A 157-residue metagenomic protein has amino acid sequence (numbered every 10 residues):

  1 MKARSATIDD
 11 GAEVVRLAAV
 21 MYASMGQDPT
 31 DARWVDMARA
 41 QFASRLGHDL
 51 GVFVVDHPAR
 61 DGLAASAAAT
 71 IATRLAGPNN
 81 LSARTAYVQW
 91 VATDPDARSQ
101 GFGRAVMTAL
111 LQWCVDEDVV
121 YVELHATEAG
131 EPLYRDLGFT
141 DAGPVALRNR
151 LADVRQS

Functional and structural regions predicted by a protein language model:
K2-V14, Q27: A short beta-loop-alpha structural element at the N-terminal edge of CoA-dependent acyl/N-acetyltransferase catalytic
A19-F42: Conserved GNAT-fold acetyl-CoA-binding loop/helix
A43-V54, Y87: A short helix-loop-beta-strand connector motif used in the catalytic cores of GNAT acetyltransferases and, in some
V54, G62-I71, Y87, A92: Conserved beta-strand in the GNAT
A67-G77, L81: A conserved beta-strand-loop-helix scaffold within acyl/acetyltransferase catalytic domains
A97-A109: Conserved acetyl-CoA pyrophosphate-binding loop and the N-cap/start of the following alpha-helix in GNAT-like
M107, C114-A126: Conserved GNAT acetyl-CoA-binding A-motif
V122-P132, R148-A152: Conserved beta-strand-loop-alpha-helix junction that forms the acyl-donor binding cleft
